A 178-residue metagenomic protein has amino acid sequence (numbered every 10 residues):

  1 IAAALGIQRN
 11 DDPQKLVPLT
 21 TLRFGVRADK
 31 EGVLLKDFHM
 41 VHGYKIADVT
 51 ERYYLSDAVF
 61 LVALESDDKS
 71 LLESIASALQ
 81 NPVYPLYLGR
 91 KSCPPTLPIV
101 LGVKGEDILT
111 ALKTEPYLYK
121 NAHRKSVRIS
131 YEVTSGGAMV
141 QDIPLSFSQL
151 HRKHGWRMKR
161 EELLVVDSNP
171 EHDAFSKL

Functional and structural regions predicted by a protein language model:
I1-A2, L79: Hydrophobic alpha-helix position signal
A2-G43: Glycine/small-residue-rich interface belts in oligomeric ring/scaffold proteins and their assembly partners
R27-L178: Internal, well-folded beta-alpha domain core
